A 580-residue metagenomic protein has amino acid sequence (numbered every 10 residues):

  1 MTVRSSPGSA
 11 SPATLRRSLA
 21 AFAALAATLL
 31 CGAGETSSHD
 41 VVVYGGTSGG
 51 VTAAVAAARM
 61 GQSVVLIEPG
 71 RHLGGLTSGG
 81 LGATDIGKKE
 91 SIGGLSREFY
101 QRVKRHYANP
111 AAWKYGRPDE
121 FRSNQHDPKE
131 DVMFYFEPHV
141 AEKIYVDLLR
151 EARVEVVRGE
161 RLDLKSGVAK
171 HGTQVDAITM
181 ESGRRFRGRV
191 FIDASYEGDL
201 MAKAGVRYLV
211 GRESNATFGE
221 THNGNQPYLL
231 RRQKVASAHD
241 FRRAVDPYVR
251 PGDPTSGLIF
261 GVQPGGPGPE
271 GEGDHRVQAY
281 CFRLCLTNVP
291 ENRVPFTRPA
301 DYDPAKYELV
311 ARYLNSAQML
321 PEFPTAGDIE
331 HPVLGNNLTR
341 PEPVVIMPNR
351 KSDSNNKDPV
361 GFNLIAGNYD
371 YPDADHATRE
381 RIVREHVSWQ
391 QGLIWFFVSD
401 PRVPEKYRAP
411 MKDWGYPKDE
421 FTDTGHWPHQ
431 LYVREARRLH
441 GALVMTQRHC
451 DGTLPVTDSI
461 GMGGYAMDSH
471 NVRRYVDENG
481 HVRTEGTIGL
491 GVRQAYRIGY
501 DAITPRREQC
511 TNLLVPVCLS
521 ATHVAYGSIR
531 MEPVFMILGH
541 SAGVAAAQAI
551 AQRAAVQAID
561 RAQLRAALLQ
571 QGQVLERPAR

Functional and structural regions predicted by a protein language model:
M1-L15: N-terminal secretory signal peptides that target proteins for export/translocation
S18-L29: Bacterial N-terminal signal peptides
A27-S38: Bacterial Sec-dependent signal peptides at the C-terminal "C-region" and cleavage site
S37-T47: Beta1/beta-strand and adjacent pyrophosphate-binding region of the FAD-binding site in flavoprotein oxidoreductases
G50: N-terminal Rossmann-fold NAD(P) dinucleotide-binding loop
Q62-S63, E68-A169, L209, T217-G219: Conserved N-terminal/central alpha/beta ligand/cofactor-binding core
E142, R184-V190, A194-A579: Flavin (FAD/FMN)-binding glycine-rich loop and adjacent Rossmann-like elements that form
G167-R185: Conserved beta-strand-loop-beta-strand element in the redox core of flavoprotein oxidoreductases
